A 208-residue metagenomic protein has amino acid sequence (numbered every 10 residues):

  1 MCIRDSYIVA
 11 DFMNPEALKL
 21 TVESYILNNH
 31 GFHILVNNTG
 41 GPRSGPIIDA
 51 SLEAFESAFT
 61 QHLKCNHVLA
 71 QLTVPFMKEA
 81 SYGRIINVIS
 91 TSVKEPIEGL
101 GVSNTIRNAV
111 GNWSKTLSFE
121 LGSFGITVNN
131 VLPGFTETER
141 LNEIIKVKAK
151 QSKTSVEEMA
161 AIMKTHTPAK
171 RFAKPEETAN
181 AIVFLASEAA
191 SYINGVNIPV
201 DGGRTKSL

Functional and structural regions predicted by a protein language model:
P46-I47, A54-F59, I85, M163: Substrate-binding pocket helix/loop in short-chain dehydrogenase/reductase
A70-Q71, K115: A short, exposed helix-loop element centered on a Lys and neighboring polar residues
P75, F119-E120, S191: Alpha-helical segment proximal to the catalytic Tyr-Lys
I86-V110, S114-S123, F135-T136: Catalytic loop of short-chain dehydrogenase/reductase
E95, I182-V183, N194-L208: Short C-terminal tail/terminal secondary-structure segment of NAD(P)H-dependent dehydrogenase/reductase domains
G122, T127, I193-G195: Short, small/polar-rich loop/turn modules that mediate ligand/substrate recognition or access, typified
S152-S155, T167-T178: A conserved structural motif in NAD(P)-dependent oxidoreductases
